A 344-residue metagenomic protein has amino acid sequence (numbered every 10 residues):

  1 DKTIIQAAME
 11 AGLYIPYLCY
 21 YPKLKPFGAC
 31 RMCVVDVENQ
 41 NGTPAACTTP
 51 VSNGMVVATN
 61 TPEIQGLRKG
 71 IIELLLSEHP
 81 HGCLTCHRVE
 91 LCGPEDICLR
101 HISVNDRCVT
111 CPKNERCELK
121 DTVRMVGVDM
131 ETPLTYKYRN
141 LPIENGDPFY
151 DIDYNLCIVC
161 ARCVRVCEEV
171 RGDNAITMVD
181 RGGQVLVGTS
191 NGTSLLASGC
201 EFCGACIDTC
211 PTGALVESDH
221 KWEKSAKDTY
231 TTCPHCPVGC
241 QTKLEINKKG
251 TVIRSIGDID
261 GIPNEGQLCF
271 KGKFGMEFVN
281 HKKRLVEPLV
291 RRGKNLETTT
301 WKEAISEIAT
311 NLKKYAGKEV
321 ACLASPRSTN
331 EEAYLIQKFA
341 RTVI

Functional and structural regions predicted by a protein language model:
D1-N53, P62-L67: N-terminal cofactor/phosphate-binding cores enriched in small/glycine residues, especially glycine-rich loops such as
M9, R124, R341: Short polybasic/polar patches that bind polyanions
C19, M178, L196, C322-A324 (+1 more regions): General beta-strand structural signal in soluble alpha/beta enzymes
Y20, L141-N155, K294-E303, K314: Asp/Glu-centered strand-loop micro-motifs enriched in Gly/Pro and often flanked by an aromatic residue
R31, Q40-G199, I207-P234, C240 (+1 more regions): Fe-S ferredoxin-like electron-transfer domains and their immediately adjacent linker/connector regions across
P80, S103-N105, C160, R165 (+1 more regions): Catalytic alpha/large subunits of respiratory electron-transfer oxidoreductases, centered on bis-MGD molybdoenzymes
